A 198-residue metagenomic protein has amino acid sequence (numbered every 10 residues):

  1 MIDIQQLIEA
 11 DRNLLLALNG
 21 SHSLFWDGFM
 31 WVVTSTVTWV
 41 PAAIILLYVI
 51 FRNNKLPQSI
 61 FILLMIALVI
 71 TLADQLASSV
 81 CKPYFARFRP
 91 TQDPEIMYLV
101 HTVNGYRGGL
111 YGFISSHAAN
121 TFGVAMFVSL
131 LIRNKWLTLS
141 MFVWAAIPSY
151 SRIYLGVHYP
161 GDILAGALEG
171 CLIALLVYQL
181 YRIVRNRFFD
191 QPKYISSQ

Functional and structural regions predicted by a protein language model:
M1-A42, A77-G108, S197-Q198: N-terminal transmembrane-helix/juxtamembrane module of multi-pass inner/ER membrane proteins
Q5-A17, S59, L63-A67, G108-A119: Hydrophobic alpha-helical transmembrane segments
V40-I44, L139-F142: Hydrophobic alpha-helical transmembrane segments
A42-N53, T121-S129: Hydrophobic, aromatic-rich transmembrane alpha-helices and their immediate juxtamembrane boundary segments
I45-A77, T138: Interfacial segments of alpha-helical transmembrane regions
L46, L72-C81, I173-V184: Alpha-helical membrane-inserting segments
A67-S79, P83-F88, L164, G170: Membrane helix-loop-helix hairpins that form the core translocation module of multi-pass transporters
H101-Q198: Membrane-embedded catalytic cores of phosphoryl/pyrophosphoryl-handling enzymes
